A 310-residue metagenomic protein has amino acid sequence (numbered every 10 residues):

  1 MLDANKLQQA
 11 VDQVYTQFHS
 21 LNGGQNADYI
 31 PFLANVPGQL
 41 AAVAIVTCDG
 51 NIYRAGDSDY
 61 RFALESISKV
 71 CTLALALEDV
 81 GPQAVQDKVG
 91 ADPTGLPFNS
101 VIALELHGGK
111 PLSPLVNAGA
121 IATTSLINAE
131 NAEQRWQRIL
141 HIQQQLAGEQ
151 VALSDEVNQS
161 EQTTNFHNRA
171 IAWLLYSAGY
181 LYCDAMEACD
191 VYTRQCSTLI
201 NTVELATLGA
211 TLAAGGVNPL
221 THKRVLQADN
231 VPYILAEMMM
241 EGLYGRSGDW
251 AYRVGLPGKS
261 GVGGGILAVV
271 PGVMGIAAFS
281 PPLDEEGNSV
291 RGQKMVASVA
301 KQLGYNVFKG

Functional and structural regions predicted by a protein language model:
L2-G23, A76-Q195: Active-site-adjacent helix/loop patches that line small-molecule binding or acyl-intermediate pockets
D12-Y15, H19, I67-E78, A228-G248: A charged amphipathic helix-loop-strand protein-protein interaction module that recurs in cytosolic assemblies
H19-A55, G265-A268: A short, well-structured edge-of-sheet supersecondary motif
L33-V36, L112-S113, T163, G255-K259: Short Gly/Pro-enriched turn/cap motifs at secondary-structure boundaries
D49-G50, A63-Q86, L208, I276: Active-site SXXK
D59-R61: A short acidic/small-residue loop/turn micro-motif
E133, Q162-N165, W173-Y233, D284-S289: Penicillin-binding protein/beta-lactamase superfamily catalytic region
G215-G310: Structured C-terminal helix/loop/strand segments within mature extracytoplasmic catalytic/sensor domains
